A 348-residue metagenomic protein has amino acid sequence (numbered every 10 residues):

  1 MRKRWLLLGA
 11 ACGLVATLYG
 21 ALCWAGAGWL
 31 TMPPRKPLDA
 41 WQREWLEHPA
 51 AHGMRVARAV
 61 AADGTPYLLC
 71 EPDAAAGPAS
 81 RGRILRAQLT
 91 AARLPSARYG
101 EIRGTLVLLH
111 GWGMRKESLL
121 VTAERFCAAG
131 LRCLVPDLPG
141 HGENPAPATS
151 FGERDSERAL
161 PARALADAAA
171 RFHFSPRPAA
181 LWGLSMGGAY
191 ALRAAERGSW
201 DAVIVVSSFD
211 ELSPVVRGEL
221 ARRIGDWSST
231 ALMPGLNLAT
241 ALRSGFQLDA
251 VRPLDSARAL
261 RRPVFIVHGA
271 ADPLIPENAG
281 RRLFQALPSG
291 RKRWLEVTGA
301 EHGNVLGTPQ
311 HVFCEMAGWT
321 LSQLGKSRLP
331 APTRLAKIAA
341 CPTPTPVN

Functional and structural regions predicted by a protein language model:
R2-A97, C341-P342, N348: An N-terminal hydrophobic leader/cap segment in hydrolases
A76-A129, C133: Short, surface-exposed "cap/lid" segments of acyl-processing enzymes
R115-S118, R125, H141-F172: Catalytic nucleophile-loop/oxyanion-hole region of alpha/beta-hydrolase and closely related hydrolase-like folds
R193-F246: Hydrolase active-site cap/lid region
A259-R261, I266-H268, D272: Short beta-strand/loop motif that positions the catalytic acidic residue of the alpha/beta-hydrolase fold
R262, P276-Q285: Short alpha-helix in the alpha/beta-hydrolase fold that links the catalytic acid
A271-I275, G303: Acidic catalytic loop of the alpha/beta-hydrolase fold
A300-Q310: Catalytic histidine-centered segment of alpha/beta-hydrolase-like enzymes
